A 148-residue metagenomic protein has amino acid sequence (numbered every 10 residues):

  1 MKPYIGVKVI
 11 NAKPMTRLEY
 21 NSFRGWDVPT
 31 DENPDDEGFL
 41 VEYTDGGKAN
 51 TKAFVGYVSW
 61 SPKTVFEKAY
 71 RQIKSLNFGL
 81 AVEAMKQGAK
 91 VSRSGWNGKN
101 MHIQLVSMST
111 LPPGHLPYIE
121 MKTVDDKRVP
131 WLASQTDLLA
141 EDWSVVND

Functional and structural regions predicted by a protein language model:
M1-M101, S107-T110, G114, V145: Motif-centric detector for short Cys/His coordination patterns
F54, V124, E141: Short, ordered coil/turn segments that flank beta-strands lining enzyme active or ligand-binding pockets
P117-M121: Short carbohydrate-recognition loop motifs
K122-A133: Low-complexity, intrinsically disordered Gly/Pro/Thr-rich segments
T136-N147: Short, structured beta-strand segments at or near domain termini in extracellular proteins/domains
